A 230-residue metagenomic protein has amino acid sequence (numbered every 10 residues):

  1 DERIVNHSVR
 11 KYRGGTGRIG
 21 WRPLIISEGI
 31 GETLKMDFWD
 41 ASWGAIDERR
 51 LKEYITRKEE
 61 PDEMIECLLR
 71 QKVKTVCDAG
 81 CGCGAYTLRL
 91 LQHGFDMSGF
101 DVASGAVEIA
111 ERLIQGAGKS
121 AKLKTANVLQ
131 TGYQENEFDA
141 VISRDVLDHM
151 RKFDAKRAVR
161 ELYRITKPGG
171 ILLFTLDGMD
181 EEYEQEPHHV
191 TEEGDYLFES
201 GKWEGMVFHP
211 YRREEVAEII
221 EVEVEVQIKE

Functional and structural regions predicted by a protein language model:
E2-Y12: Extreme N-terminal basic, low-complexity initiation segments that serve as generic localization/processing leaders
S27-V73, G82-Q130, D154-R157, L173-E230: Class I (Rossmann-like) S-adenosyl-L-methionine-dependent methyltransferase catalytic domain, capturing the SAM-binding
D78: Class I SAM-dependent methyltransferase core
L129-V141: A short acidic, Gly/Pro-enriched loop at the edge of an enzyme's catalytic core that lines a small-molecule cofactor
S143-V146: A short beta-strand submotif of the Rossmann-like class I SAM-dependent methyltransferase core that lines
D148-M150: A short His-aromatic
K156-P168: A short glycine-rich, Lys/Arg-flanked "PGG" loop and its adjoining helix->strand segment in the class I
